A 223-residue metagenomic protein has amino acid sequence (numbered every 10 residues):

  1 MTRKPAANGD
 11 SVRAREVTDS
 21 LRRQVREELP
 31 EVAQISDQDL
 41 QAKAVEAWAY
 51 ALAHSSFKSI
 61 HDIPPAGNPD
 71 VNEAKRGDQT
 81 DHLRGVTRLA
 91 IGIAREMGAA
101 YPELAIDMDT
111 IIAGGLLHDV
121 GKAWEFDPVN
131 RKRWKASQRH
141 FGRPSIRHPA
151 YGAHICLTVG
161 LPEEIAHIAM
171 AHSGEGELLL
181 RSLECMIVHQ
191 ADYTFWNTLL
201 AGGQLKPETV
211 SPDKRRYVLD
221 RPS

Functional and structural regions predicted by a protein language model:
P5-S137: Acidic/His-rich, divalent-metal-binding segments that scaffold phosphate/diphosphate chemistry
G67-E73, D81, L89, I93 (+1 more regions): Divalent metal-dependent catalytic cores for phosphoryl transfer on phosphate-bearing substrates
S211-D220: C-terminal membrane module of polytopic membrane proteins
